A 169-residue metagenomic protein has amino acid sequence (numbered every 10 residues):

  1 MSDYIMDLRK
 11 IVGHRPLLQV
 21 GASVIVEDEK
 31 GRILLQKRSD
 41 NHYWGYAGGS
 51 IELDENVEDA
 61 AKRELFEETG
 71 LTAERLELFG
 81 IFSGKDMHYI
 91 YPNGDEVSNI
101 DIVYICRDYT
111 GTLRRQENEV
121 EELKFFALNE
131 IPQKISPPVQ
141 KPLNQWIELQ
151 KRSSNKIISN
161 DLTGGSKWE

Functional and structural regions predicted by a protein language model:
M1-S23: Acidic, metal-coordinating catalytic segment for phosphate/diphosphate chemistry, firing primarily on the Nudix
Q19, S39-N41, Y46, A73 (+1 more regions): Short connector loops at helix/strand junctions that flank enzyme active sites, especially segments positioning acidic
E27-I33, D40-N41, S83-M87, D108-G111: Short, charged/polar surface micro-motifs in flexible loops or helix N-caps
D28-E68: Conserved Nudix-box catalytic region and its N-terminal flanking loop in Nudix hydrolases and closely related
H42-Y43, L113-E169: Nudix hydrolase/Nudix homology domain
I51-E77, G84-V139: Unchanged
